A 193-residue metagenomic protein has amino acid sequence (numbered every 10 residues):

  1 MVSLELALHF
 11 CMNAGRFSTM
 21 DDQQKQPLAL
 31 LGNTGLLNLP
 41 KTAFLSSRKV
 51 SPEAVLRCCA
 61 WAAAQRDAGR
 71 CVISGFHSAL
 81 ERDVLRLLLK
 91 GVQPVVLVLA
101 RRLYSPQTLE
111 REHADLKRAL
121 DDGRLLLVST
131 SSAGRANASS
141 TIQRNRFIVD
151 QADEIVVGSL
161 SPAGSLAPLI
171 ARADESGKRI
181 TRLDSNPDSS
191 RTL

Functional and structural regions predicted by a protein language model:
V2-A7, A14: Acidic, Ala/Val/Gly-enriched low-complexity intrinsically disordered segments
F10-M12, R16-L193: Glycine-biased, small-residue-rich flexible motifs in mid-sequence functional cores and linkers
